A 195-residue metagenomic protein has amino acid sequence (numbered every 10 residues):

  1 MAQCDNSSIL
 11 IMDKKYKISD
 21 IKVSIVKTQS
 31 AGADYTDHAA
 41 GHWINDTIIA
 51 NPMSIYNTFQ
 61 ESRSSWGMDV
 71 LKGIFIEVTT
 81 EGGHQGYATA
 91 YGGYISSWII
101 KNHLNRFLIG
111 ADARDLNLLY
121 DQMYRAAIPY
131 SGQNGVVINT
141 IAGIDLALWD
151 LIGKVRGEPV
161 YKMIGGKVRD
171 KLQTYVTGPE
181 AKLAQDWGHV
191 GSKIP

Functional and structural regions predicted by a protein language model:
S7-S8: Serine residues within intrinsically disordered or low-complexity segments
M12-G82, Y87-Y91: Structured beta-strand/loop patches that form or line metal/cofactor-binding pockets in enzymes
D37, S62-S64, T79-V155: Metal- or metallocofactor-binding catalytic centers and their adjacent structured scaffolds across diverse enzyme
G165, D170-P195: Metal-dependent enolase-superfamily TIM-barrel catalytic cores that perform enediolate-based chemistry
